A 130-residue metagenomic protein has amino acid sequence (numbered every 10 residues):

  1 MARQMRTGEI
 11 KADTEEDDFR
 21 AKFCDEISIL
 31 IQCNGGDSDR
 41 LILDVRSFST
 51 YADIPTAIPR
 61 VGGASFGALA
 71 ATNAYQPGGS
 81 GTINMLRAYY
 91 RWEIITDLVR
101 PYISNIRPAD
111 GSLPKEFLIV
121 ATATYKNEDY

Functional and structural regions predicted by a protein language model:
M1-E26: Alpha-helical assembly-interface signal, strongest on the long, hydrophobic N-terminal helix that forms
A2, I42-D44, M85-Y89, T122-T124: Soluble periplasmic/extracytoplasmic beta-strand elements of cell-envelope proteins
I10, S28, Q32, E93-I94 (+1 more regions): Generic structural signal for secondary-structure transition and capping sites
A12, Q76-G79, P114: Short, solvent-exposed beta-strand/turn "edge" segments of beta-rich domains on protein surfaces
E26, L30-D39, D44: Extracytoplasmic ligand-binding sensor domains of the Cache superfamily
I27, V45-S49, Y90-W92: Generic secondary-structure microfeatures
G36-S38, V45-L86: Periplasmic/extracellular, small/polar-rich flexible segments of pilin-like filament-forming proteins
Y89, E93-Y130: Low-complexity, S/T/G/P-rich flexible repeat/linker segments used as non-globular hinges and stalks within
